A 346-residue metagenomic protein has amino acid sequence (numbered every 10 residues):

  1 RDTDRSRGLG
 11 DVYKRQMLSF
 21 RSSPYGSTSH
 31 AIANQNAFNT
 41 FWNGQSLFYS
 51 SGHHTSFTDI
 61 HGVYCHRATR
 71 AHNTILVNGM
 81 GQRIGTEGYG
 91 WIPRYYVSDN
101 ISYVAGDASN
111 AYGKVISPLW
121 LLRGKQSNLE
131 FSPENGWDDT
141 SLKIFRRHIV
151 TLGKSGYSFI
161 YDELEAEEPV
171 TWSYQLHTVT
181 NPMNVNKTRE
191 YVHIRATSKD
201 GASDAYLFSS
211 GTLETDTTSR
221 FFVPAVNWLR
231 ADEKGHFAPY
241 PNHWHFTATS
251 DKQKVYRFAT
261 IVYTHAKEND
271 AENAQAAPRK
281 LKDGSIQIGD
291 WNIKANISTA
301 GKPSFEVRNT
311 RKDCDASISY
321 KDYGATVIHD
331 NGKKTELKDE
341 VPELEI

Functional and structural regions predicted by a protein language model:
D2-Y13: Single conserved hydrophobic/aromatic residue that forms the stacking wall/gate of nucleotide- or nucleobase-binding
D11, T40-W42, L152: Active-site beta-strand termini and strand-to-loop segments that position acidic
Q16-S29: Flexible, glycine/threonine-enriched loop-and-boundary segments that flank and lead into catalytic domains of large
G26-T28, Q35, G62: Catalytic micro-motifs at enzyme active sites that drive phosphoryl/nucleotidyl and oxygen chemistry
S29-A31, S141: Short loop/turn motifs at secondary-structure junctions and domain boundaries
I32-N39, N43-S46: Ser/Thr/Asn(+Pro)-rich, low-complexity disordered segments
F48-H53: Catalytic Cys-His active-site segments of thiol-dependent hydrolases/isopeptidases
F57-I346: CBM-like, beta-strand-rich accessory domains located in the C-terminal region of large, secreted polysaccharide-active
